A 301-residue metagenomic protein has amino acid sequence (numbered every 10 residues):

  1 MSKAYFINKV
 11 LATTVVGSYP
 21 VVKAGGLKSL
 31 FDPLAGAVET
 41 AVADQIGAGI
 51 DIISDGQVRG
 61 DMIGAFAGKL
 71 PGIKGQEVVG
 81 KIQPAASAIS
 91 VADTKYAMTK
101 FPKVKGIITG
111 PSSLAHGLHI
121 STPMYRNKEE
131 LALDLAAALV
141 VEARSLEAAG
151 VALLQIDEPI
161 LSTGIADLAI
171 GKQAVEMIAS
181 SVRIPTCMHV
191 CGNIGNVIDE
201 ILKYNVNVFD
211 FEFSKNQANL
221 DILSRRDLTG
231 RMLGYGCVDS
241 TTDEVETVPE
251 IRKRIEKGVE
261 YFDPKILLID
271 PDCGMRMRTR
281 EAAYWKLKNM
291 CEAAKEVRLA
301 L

Functional and structural regions predicted by a protein language model:
M1-L301: Domain-level signal for soluble alpha/beta catalytic cores
